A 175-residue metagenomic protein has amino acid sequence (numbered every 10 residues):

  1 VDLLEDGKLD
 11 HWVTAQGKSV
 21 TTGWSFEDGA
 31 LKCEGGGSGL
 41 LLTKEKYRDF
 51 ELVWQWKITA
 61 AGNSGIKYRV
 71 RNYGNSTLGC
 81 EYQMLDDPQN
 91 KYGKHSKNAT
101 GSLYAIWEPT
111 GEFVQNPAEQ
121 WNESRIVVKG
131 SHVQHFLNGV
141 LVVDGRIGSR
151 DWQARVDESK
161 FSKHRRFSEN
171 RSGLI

Functional and structural regions predicted by a protein language model:
V1-I175: Carbohydrate-interacting regions of secretory-pathway proteins
